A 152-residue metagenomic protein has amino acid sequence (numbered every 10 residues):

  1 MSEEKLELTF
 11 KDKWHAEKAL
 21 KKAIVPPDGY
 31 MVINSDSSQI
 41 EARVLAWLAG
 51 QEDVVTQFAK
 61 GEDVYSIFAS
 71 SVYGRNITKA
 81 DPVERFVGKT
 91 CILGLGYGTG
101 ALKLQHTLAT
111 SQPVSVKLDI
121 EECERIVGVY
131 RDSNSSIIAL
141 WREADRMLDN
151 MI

Functional and structural regions predicted by a protein language model:
M1-I152: Conserved catalytic core of nucleotide polymerization and phosphodiester-bond processing enzymes
